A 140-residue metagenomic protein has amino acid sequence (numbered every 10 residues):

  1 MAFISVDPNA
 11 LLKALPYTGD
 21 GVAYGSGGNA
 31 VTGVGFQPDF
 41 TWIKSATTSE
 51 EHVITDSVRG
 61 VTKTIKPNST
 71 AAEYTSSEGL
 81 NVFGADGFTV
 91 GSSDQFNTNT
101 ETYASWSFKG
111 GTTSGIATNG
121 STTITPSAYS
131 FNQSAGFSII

Functional and structural regions predicted by a protein language model:
M1-I140: Surface-exposed molecular-recognition determinants
